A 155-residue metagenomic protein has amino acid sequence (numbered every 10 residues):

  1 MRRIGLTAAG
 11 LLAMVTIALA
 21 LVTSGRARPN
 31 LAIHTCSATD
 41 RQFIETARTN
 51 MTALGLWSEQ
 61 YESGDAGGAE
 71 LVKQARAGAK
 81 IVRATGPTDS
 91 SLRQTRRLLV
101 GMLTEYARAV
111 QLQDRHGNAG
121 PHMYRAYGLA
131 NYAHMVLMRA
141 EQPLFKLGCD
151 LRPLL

Functional and structural regions predicted by a protein language model:
M1-L11: N-terminal Sec-pathway targeting helices
R3-I4, A27-P29, T49, A77 (+1 more regions): Positively charged, low-complexity intrinsically disordered regions
V15-T35: C-terminal region of N-terminal signal peptides and the immediate post-cleavage residues of exported proteins
P29-Q74, R108-L155: C-terminal amphipathic alpha-helix
A75-G101, L147-L155: Short, solvent-exposed, charged loop/turn and helix-capping segments that join or cap alpha-helices on peripheral
R97-Q111: Heptad-repeat alpha-helical coiled-coil/4-helix-bundle sensor or tether segments in soluble regions
